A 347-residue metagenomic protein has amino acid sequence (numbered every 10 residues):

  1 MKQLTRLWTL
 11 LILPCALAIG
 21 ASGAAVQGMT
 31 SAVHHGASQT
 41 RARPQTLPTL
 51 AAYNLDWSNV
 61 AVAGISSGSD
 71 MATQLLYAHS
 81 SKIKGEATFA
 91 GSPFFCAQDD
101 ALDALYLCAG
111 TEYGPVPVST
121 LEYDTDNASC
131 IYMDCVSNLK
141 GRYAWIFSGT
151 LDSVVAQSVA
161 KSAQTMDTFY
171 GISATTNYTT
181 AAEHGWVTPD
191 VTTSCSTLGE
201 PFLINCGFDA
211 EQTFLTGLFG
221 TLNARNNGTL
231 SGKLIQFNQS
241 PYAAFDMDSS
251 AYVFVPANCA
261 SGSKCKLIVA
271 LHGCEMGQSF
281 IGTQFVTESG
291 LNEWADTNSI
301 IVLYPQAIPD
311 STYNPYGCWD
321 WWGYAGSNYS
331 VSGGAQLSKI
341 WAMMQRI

Functional and structural regions predicted by a protein language model:
G23-T46: Low-complexity, Pro/Ser/Thr-rich intrinsically disordered segments of extracellular/cell-surface proteins
Q45-S67, Y77-I83, M133-G141, N258-G262 (+1 more regions): Gly/Ser-rich "nucleophile elbow"/oxyanion-hole loop immediately N-terminal to the catalytic nucleophile in hydrolases
D56-D103, N223: Primarily recognizes the serine-hydrolase "nucleophile elbow" in alpha/beta-hydrolase and SGNH/GDSL folds
F94-G171, F214, V255, C259-S261: The feature captures the conserved acid-bearing segment of alpha/beta-hydrolase catalytic domains
D99-C108, T192, S196-T197, M276-F285 (+2 more regions): Cap/lid segment of the alpha/beta-hydrolase catalytic domain
G110-N127, T221-G262: N-terminal cap/lid segment of alpha/beta-hydrolase-fold proteins
T150-T175, T180-A182, T197-F202, I281-Y304 (+1 more regions): Active-site-adjacent alpha-helix of alpha/beta-hydrolase-fold enzymes
S263-E275: Short beta-strand element of the alpha/beta-hydrolase
